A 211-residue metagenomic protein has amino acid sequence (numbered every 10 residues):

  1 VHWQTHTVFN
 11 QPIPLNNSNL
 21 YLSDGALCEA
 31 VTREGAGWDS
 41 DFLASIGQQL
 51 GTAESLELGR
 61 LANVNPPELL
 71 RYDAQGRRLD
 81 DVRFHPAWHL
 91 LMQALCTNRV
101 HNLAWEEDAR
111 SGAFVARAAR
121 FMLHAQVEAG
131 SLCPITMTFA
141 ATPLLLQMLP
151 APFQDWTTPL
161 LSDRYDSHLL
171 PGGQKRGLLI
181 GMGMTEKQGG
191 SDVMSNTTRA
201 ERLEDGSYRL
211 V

Functional and structural regions predicted by a protein language model:
V1-R110: Extended, charge-enriched "interface" segments that sit outside catalytic cores
W88-V211: Glycine-rich flavin
